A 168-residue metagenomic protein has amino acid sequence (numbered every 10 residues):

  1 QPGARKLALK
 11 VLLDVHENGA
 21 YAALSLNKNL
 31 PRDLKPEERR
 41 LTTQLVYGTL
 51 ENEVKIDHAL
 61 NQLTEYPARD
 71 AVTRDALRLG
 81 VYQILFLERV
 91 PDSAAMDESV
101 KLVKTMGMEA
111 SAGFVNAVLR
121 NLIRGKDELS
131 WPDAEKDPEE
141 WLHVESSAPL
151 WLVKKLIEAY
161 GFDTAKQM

Functional and structural regions predicted by a protein language model:
Q1-M168: Class I Rossmann-like S-adenosyl-L-methionine
